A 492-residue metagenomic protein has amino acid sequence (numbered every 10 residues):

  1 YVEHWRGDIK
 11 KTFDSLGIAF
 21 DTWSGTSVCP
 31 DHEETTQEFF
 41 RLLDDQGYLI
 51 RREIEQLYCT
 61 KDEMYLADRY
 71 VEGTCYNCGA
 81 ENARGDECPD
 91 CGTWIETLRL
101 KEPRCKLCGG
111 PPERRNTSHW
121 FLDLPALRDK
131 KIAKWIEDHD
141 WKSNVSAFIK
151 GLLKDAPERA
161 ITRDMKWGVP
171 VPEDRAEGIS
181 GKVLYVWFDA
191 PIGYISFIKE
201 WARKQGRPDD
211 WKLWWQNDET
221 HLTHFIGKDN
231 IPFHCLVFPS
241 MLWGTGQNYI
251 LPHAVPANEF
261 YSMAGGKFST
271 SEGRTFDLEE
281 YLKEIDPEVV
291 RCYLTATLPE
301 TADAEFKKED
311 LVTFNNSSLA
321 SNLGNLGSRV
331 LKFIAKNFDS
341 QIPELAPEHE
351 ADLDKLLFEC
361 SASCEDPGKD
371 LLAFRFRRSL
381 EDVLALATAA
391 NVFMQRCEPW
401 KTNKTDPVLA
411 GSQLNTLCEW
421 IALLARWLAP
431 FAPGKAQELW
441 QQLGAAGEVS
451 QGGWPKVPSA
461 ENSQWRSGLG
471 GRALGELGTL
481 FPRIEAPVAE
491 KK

Functional and structural regions predicted by a protein language model:
Y1, H32, I179-V183, D229-N230 (+5 more regions): Secondary-structure capping and boundary motifs in well-ordered enzyme cores
Y1-R52, T60-M64, Y76: N-terminal Rossmann-like or analogous alpha/beta NTP/dinucleotide-binding catalytic cores that position adenine
E3-K11, S15, E38, G151 (+5 more regions): A non-catalytic, amphipathic alpha-helix used as a structural packing/dimerization or gating element in enzyme scaffolds
S24-S27, E34-T35, C78, K101-K336 (+1 more regions): Structured secondary-structure scaffolds
R52-L57, K61, G73-G92, E96 (+4 more regions): Basic, alpha-helical terminal appendages of large translation-related enzymes
L66, E81-A83, I95, P112 (+1 more regions): Cys/His-rich microdomains that often coordinate metals
D303-E309, S361-K369: Short, charged/polar, low-complexity loop and linker segments that flank or interrupt alpha-helical bundles
F333-E350, A373-D382, F393-T405: Short acidic alpha-helical/loop segments enriched in Asp/Glu that coordinate divalent cations
